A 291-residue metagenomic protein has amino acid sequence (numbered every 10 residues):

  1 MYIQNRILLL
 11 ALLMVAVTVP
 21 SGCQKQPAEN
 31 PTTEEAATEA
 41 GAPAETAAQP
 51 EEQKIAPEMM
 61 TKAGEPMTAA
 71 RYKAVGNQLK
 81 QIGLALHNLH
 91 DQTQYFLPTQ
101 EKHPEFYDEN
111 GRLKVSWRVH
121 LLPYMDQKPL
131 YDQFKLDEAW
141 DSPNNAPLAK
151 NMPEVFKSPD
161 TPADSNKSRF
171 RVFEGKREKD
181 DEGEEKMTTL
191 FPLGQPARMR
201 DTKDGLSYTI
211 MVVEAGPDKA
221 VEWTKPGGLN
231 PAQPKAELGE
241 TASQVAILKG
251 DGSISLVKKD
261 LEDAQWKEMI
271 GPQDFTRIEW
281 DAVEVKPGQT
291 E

Functional and structural regions predicted by a protein language model:
M1-L10: Bacterial N-terminal signal peptides that target proteins for export
Y2, V15, V172-F173: Position-driven detector of the extreme protein N-terminus
L9-V19: Bacterial N-terminal signal peptides
L12-L13, A37, E58, K186: Residue-level detector of intrinsically disordered terminal segments
V19, T33-E34, E39, A47 (+3 more regions): N-terminal compositionally biased, intrinsically disordered segments and leader/signal-like regions
G22-P27: Bacterial signal peptide processing site
P31-M67: Post-signal peptide N-terminal segment of mature Sec-exported envelope proteins
I55-E291: Internal low-complexity, small-residue/proline-rich segments
